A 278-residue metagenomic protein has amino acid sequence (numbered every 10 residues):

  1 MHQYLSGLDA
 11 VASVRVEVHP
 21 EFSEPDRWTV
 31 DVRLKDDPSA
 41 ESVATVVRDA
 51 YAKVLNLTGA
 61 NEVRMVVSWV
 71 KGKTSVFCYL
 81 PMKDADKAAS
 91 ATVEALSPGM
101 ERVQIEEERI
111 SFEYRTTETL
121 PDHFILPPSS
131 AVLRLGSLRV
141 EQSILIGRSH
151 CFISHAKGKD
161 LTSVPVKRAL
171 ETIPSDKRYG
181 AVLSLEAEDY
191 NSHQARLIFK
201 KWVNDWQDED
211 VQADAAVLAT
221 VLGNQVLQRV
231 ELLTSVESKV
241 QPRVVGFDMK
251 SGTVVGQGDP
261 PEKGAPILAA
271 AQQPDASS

Functional and structural regions predicted by a protein language model:
M1-Y4: C-terminal region of N-terminal signal peptides and the immediate post-cleavage residues of exported proteins
S6-V14, T58-G59, L96-P98, P174-G180 (+1 more regions): Short secondary-structure junctions
L8-V32, V103-S111, D176-F199: Short edge beta-strands and adjacent turn/loop segments
H19, V66-G72, L233-S235: Short loop/turn motifs enriched for small/polar and acidic residues
P25-V30, A40-A156: Long, acidic/polar, low-complexity amphipathic helices and coiled-coil-like
K35-S39: Structural beta->alpha junctions
D160-S278: Extracytoplasmic/luminal low-complexity segments enriched in Pro/Gly and acidic/polar residues that act as flexible
